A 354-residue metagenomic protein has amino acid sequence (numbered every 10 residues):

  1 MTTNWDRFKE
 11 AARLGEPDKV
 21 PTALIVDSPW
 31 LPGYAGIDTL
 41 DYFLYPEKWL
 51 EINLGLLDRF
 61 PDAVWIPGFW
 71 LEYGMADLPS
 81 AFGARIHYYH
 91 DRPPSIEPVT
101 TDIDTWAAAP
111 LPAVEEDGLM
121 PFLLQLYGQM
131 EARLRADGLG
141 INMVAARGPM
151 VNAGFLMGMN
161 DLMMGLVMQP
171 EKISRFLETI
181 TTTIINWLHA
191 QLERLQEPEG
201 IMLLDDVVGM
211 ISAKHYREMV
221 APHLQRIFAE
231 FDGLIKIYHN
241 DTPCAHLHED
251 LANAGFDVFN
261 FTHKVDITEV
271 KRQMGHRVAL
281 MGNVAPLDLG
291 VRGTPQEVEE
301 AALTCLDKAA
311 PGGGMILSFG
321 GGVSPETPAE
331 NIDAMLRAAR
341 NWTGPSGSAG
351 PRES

Functional and structural regions predicted by a protein language model:
M1-P32, G36-Y42, W49-I52, I66 (+3 more regions): Active-site loop segments of alpha/beta catalytic cores
L54-L78: Membrane helical hairpin/interfacial module
W70-P112: A contiguous, low-structure linker/loop signature
